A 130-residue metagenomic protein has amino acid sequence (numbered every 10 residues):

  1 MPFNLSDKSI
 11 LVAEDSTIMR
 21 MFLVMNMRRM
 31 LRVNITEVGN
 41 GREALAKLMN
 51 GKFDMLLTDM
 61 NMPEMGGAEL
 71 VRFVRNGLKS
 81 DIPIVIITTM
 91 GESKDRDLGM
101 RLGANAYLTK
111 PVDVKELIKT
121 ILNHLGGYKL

Functional and structural regions predicted by a protein language model:
E14: Conserved acidic carboxylate
T17-T36: Two-component/phosphorelay signaling modules centered on CheY-like receiver
E37-M55, F73: Acidic, metal-coordinating helix/loop segments flanking the phosphotransfer/catalytic sites of two-component signaling
M62: Receiver (REC) domain active-site loop signature in two-component systems and cognate sites in sensor histidine kinases
V112-L122: C-terminal output helix
